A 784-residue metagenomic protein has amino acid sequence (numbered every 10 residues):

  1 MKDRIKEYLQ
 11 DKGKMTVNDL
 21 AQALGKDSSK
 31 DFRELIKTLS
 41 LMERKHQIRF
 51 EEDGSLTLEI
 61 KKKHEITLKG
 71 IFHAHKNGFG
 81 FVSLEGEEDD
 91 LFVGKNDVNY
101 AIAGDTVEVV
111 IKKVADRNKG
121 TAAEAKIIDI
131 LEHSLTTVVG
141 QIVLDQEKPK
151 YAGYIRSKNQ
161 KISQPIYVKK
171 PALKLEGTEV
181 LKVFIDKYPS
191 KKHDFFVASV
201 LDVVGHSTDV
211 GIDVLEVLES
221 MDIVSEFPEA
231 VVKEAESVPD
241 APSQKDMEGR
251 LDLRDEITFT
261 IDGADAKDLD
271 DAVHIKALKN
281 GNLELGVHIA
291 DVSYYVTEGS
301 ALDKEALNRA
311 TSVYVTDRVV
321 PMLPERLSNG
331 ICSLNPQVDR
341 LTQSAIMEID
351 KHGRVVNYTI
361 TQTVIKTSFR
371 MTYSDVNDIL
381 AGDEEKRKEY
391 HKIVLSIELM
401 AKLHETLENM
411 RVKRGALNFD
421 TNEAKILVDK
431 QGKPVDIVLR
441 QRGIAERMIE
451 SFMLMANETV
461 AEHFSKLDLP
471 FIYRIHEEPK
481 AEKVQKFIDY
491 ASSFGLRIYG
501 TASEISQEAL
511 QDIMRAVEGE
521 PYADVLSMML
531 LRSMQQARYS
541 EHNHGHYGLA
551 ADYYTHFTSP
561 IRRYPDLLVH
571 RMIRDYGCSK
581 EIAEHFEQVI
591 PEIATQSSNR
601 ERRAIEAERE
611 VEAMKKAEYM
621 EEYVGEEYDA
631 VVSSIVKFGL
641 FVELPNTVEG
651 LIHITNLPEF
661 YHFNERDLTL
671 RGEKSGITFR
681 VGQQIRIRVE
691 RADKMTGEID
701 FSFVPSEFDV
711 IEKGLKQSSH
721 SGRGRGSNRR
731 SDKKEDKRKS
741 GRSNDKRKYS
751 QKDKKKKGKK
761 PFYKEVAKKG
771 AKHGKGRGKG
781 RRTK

Functional and structural regions predicted by a protein language model:
M1-G286, S293-D339, R370, N377-D378 (+2 more regions): Charge-lined substrate channels and their catalytic hotspots, especially those that engage the 3′ end of RNA
G86-E87, Y100, F638-V648: Basic/aromatic-rich interaction segments and small domains that mediate binding to polyanionic partners
D105, A125, H653-I699, I711-S718 (+1 more regions): Intrinsically disordered, low-complexity linker and terminal regions at domain boundaries
V109, V183, I635, I687-V689: A generic structural signal for residues embedded in beta-strands
F184, L253-F259, A264-N282, M400-R414 (+3 more regions): Phosphate-interacting basic helix/loop segments used at nucleotide- and nucleic-acid interfaces
S312-V412: Conserved catalytic alpha/beta cores of large enzymes that bind or transform nucleotide phosphates and polynucleotides
I360, Y373-L644, P658, H662: Append "with occasional cross-activation on large, charged helical scaffolds in nucleic-acid assemblies
G714-K784: Intrinsically disordered, Lys/Arg-rich low-complexity segments
